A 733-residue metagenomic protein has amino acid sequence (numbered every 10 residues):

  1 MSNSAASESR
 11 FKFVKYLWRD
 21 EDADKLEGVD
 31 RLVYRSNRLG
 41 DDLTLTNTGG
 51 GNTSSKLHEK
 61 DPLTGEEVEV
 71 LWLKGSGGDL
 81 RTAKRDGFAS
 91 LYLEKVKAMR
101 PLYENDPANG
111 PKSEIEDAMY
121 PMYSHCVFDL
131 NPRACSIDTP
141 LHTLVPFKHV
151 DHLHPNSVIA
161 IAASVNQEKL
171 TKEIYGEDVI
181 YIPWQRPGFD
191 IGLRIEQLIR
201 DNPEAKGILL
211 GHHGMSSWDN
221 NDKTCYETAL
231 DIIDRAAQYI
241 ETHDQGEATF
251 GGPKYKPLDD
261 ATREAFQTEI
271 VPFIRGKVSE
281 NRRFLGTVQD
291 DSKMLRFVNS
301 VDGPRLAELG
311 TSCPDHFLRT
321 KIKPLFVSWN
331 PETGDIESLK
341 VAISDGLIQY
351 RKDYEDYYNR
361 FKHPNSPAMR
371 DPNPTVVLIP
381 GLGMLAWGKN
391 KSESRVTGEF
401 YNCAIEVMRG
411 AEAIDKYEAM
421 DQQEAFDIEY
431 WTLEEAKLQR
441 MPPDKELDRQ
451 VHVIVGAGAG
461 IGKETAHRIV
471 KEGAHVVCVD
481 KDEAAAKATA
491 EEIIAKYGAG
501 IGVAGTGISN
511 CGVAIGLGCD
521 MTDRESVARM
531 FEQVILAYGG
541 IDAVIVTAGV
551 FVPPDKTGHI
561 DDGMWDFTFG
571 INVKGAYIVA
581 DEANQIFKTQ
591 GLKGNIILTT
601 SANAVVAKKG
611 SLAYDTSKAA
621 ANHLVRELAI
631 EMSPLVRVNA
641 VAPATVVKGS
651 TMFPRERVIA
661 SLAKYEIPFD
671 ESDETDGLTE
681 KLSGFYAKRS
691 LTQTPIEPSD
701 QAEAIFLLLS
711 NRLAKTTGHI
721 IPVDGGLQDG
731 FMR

Functional and structural regions predicted by a protein language model:
S2-H452, E464: Glycine-rich flexible loops
L447-V477: Canonical Rossmann dinucleotide-binding motif of NAD(H)/NADP(H)-dependent dehydrogenases/reductases, specifically
F551-P554, F706, T717-R733: Short C-terminal tail/terminal secondary-structure segment of NAD(P)H-dependent dehydrogenase/reductase domains
D555-T557, D561-D566, Y686: Substrate-binding pocket helix/loop in short-chain dehydrogenase/reductase
D561-Y577, I597, A621: Catalytic Tyr-X3-Lys loop
A580, S617: Active-site helix of classical SDR
Q585, I630-P634, A714: Alpha-helical segment proximal to the catalytic Tyr-Lys
S601: Residue(s) in the substrate-gating loop at a strand-loop-helix junction that position the organic substrate next
